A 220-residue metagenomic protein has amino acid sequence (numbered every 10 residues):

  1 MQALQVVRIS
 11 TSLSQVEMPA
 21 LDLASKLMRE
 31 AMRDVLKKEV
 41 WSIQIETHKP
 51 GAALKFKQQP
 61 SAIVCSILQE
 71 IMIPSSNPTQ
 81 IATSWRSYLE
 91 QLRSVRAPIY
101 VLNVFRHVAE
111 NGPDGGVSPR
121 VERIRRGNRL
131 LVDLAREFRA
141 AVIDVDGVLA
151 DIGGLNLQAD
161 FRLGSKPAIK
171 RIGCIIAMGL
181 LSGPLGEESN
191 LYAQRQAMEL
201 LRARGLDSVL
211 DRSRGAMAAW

Functional and structural regions predicted by a protein language model:
Q2-L13, E39-W41, Q59-C65, R93-L102 (+1 more regions): Hydrophobic beta-strand segments of well-ordered beta-sheets in folded domains
Q2-L27, P50-C65, N156-W220: Conserved catalytic region of serine esterases and O-acyltransferases that act on ester linkages in lipids
R29-A52: A short beta-strand-loop structural module common to alpha/beta enzyme folds
V35-L36, Y88-Y100, R126-D144: A structural motif corresponding to the C-terminal end of an alpha-helix and its immediate exit/capping segment
T47-T83, F105-E110: Oxyanion-hole/transition-state-stabilizing segment in secreted/luminal serine hydrolases and related acyltransferases
L68-E70, Q91-E122, D144-L155: Active-site segments of SGNH/GDSL-like serine hydrolases that catalyze O-acetyl group transfer/hydrolysis on lipids
S76-Q80, G115-R126, D160-G164: Alpha-helix N-cap and loop-to-helix initiation/capping positions
A109-I143, I169-G173: Substrate-gating cap/lid alpha-helix
